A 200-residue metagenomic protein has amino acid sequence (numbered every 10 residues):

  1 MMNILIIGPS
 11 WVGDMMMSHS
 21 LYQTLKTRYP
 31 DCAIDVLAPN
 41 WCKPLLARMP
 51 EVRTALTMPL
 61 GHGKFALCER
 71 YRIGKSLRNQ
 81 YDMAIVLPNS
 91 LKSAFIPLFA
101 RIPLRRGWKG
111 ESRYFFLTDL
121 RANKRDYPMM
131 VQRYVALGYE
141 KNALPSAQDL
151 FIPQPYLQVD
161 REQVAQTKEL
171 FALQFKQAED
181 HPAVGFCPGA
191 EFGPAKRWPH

Functional and structural regions predicted by a protein language model:
M1-H200: Catalytic machinery of carbohydrate-active enzymes, primarily nucleotide-sugar-dependent glycosyltransferases
